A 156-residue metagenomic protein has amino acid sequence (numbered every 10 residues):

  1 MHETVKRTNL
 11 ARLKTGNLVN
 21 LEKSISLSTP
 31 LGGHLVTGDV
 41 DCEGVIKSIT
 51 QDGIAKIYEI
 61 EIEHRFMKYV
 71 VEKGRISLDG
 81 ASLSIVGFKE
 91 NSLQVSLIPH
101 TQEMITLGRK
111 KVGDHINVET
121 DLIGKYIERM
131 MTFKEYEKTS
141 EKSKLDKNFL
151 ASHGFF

Functional and structural regions predicted by a protein language model:
M1-F156: Conserved loop->alpha-helix
